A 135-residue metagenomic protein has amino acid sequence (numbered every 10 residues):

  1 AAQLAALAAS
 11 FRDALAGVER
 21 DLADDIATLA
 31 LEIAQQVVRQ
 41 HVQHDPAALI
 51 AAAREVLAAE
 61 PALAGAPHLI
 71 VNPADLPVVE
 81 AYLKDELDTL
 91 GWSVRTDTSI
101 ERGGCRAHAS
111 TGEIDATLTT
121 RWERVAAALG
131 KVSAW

Functional and structural regions predicted by a protein language model:
L7-W135: Elongated, mostly alpha-helical coiled-coil "stalk/stator" tethers of large membrane protein machines
